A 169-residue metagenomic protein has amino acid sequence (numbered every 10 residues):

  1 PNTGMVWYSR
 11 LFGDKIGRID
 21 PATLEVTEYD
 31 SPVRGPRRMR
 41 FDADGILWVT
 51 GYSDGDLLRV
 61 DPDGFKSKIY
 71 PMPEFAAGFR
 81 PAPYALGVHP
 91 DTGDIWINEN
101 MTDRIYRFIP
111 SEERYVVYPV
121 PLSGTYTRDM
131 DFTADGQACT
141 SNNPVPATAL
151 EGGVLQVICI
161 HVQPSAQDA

Functional and structural regions predicted by a protein language model:
P1-T3, P32-G45, F75-G93, S123-G136: Beta-rich, blade/repeat-based domains predominating in secreted/periplasmic proteins but also intracellular
V6-F12, L47-D54, H89, I95-M101 (+1 more regions): Conserved beta-strand positions in repeat-built beta-propeller and related beta-rich domains
K15-G17, G55-R59, R104-Y106, G153-I158: A short loop-to-beta-strand structural motif that recurs across blades of beta-propeller domains
D20-L24, D61-F65, I109-E113, H161-Q163: Short loop/turn segments that connect beta-strands within beta-propeller blades
E25-D30, K66-A76, R114-V120: A short beta-strand motif characteristic of beta-propeller blades
R37-R38, W48-D91, N100: Eukaryotic tandem repeat interaction scaffolds
R128-A169: Blade-level signature of beta-propeller repeat domains, shared across WD40, Kelch, NHL, RCC1 and BNR/Asp-box propellers
